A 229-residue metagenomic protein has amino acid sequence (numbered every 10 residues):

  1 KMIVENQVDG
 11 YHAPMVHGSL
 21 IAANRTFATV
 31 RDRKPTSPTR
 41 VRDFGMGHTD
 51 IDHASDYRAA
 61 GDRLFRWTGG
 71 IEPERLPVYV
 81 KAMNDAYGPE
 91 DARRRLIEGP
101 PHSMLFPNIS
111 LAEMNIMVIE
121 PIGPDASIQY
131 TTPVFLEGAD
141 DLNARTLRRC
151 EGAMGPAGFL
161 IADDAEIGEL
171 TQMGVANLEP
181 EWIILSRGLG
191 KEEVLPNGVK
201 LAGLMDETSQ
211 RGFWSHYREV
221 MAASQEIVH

Functional and structural regions predicted by a protein language model:
K1-H229: C-terminal catalytic domain of Rieske-type non-heme iron oxygenases
